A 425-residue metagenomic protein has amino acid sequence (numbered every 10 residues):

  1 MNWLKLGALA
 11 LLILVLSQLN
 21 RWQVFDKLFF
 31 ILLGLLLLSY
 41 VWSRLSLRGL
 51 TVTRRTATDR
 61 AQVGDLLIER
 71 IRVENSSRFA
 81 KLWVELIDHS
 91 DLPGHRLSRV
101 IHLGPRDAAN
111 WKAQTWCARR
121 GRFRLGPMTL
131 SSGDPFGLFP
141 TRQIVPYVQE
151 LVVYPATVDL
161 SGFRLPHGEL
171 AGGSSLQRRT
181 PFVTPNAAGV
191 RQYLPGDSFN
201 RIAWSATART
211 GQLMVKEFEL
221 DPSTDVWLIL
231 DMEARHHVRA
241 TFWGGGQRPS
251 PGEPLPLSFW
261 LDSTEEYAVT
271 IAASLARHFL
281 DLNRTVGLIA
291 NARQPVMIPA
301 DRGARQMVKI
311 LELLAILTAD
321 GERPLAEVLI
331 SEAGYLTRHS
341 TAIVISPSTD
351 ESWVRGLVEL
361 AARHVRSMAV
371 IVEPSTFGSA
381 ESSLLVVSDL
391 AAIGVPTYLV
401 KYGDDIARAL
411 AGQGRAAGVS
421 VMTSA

Functional and structural regions predicted by a protein language model:
M1-S46, I316-A425: Von Willebrand factor type A / integrin I
F25-D26, G34-M297, T341-I345, G356-E359 (+1 more regions): An amphipathic, basic-hydrophobic helix/alpha-beta surface used to engage anionic, phosphate-rich ligands or surfaces
T241, D301, G412: Short aromatic-enriched loop/helix-cap "lid" or pocket-rim segments at secondary-structure transitions that line
E265, M307-I310, L390: Hydrophobic packing residues in well-ordered alpha-helices of helical domains and bundles
H278-L280, D301-Q306, S331-L336, E359: Short, conserved, surface-exposed binding loops centered on an aromatic residue
V296-E327: Short, charged loop segments at secondary-structure junctions
